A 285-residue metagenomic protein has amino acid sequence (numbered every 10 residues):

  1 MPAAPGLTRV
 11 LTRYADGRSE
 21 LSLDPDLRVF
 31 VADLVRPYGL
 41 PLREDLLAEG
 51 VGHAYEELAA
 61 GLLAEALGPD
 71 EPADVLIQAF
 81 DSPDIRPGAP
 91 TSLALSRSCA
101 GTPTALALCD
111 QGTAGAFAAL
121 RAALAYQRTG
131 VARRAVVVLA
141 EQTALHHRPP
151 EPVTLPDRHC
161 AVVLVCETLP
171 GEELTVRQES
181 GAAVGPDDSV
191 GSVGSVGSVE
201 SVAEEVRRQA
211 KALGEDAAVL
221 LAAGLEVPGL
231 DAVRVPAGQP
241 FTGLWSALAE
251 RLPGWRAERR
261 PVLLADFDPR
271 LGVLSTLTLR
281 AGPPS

Functional and structural regions predicted by a protein language model:
M1-G52, P149-E215, S275-S285: Condensing-enzyme catalytic core mediating Claisen C-C bond formation in acyl metabolism
V51-P69, S198-L213, L244-A247, R251: Short, well-ordered amphipathic alpha-helical segments that serve as non-catalytic structural scaffolds within diverse
H53-A100, G214-E226: Conserved beta-ketoacyl condensing-enzyme motif
L67-E71, A125-R134, T168-G171: Secondary-structure boundary elements
A79, V136-E141, L264-D268: Short beta-strand segments
P90-T102, Y126, V153, R280-P284: A glycine- and small-aliphatic-rich helix-loop capping segment at beta-alpha/alpha-beta transitions that lines
R97-G101, A105-H146, P150: Internal, hydrophobic cores of structured domains that mediate oligomerization or house catalytic pockets within large
D110-R128, A217-S285: Claisen-condensing/thiolase-fold acyl-transfer catalytic domains that form or cleave C-C bonds in fatty acid
